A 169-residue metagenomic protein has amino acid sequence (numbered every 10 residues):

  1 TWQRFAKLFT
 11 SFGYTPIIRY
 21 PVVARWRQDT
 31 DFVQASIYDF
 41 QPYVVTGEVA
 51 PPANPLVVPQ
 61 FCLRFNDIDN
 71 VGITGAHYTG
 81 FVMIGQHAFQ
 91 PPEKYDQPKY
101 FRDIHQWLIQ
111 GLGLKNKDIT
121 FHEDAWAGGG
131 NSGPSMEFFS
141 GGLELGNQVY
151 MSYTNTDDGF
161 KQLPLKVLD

Functional and structural regions predicted by a protein language model:
T1-D169: Structured aminoacyl-transfer and RNA-binding surfaces used for tRNA recognition/handling in the translation apparatus
